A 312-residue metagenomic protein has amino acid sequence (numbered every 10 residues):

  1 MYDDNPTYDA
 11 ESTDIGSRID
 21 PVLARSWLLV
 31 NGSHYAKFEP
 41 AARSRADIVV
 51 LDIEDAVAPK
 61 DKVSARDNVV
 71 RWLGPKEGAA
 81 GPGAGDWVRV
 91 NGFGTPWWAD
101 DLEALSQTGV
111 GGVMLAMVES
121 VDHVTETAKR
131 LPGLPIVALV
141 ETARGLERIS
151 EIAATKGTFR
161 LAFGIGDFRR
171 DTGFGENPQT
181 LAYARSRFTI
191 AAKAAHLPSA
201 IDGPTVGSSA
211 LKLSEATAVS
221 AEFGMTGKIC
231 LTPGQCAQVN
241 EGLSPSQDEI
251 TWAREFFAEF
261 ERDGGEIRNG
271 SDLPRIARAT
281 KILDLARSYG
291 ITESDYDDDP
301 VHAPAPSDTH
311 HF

Functional and structural regions predicted by a protein language model:
M1-F312: Expand to "…catalyze enediolate/carbanion chemistry for C-C bond making/breaking, isomerization, decarboxylation
